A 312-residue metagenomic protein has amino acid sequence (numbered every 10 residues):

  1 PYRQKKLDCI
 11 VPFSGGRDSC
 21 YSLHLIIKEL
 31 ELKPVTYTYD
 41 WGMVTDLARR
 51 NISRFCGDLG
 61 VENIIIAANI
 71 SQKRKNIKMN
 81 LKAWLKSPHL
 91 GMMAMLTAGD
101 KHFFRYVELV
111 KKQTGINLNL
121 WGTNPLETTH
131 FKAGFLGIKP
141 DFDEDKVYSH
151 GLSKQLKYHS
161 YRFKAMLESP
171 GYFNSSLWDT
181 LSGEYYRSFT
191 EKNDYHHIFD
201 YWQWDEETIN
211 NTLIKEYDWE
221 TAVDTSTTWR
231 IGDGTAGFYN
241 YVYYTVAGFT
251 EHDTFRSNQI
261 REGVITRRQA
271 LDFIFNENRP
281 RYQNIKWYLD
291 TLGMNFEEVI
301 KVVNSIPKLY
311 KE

Functional and structural regions predicted by a protein language model:
P1-D8, L25, E29-E312: Nucleotide-activated chemistry modules centered on ATP-dependent adenylation/adenylyltransferase
C9-D18: Short, glycine-rich nucleotide/cofactor-binding loops
Y21-S22: Hydrophobic positions on the alpha1 helix immediately C-terminal to the Walker A/P-loop
